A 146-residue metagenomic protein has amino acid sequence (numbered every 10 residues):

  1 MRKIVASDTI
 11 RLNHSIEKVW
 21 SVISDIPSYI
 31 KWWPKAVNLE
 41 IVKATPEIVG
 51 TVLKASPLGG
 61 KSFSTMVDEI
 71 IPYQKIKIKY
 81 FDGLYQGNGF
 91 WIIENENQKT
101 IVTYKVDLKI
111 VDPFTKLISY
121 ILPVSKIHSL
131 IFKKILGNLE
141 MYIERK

Functional and structural regions predicted by a protein language model:
M1-R11, E96, I127, K133 (+2 more regions): Hydrophobic-ligand-binding modules of eukaryotic lipid transfer/binding families
M1-T45, N138: Hydrophobic ligand-binding cavity/cleft-lining segments
V5-S7, G60-T65, Y85-F90: Short, surface-exposed coil-to-beta transition loops
T9-R11, E40, K54-S56, M66 (+1 more regions): Generic structural detector for well-ordered beta-strands
L12, G59-K61, L108-D112: Beta-strand elements of well-folded, non-transmembrane domains
H14-I16, A44, E69-Y73, I92-I101 (+1 more regions): A short, structured loop/turn motif at beta-sheet edges
T51-L58, I76-D82: Short beta-strand segments that buttress and anchor functional surface loops
F81-K133, L139-M141: Beta-strand/loop substructures that line and gate deep hydrophobic ligand-binding cavities in soluble
